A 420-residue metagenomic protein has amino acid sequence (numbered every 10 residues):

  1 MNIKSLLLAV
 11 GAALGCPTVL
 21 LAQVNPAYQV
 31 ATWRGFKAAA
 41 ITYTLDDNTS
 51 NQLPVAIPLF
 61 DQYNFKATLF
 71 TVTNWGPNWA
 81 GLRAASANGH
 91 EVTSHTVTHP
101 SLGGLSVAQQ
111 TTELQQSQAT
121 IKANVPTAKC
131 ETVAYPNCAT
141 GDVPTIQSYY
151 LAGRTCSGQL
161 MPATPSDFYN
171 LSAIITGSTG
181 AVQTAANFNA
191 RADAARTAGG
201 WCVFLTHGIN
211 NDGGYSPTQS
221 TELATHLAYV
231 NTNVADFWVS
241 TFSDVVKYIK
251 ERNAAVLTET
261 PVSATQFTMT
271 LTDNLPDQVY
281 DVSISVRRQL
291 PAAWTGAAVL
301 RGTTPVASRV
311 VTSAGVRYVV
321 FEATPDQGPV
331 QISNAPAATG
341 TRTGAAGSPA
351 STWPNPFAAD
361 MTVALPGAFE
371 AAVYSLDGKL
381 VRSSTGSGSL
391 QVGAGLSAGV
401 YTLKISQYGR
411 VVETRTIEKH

Functional and structural regions predicted by a protein language model:
M1-V24: Bacterial Sec-dependent N-terminal signal peptides
L20-P26, Q331-S348: Low-complexity, Pro/Thr/Ser/Gly/Ala-rich linker/spacer regions in secreted, extracellular modular proteins
Q23-Q52: Boundary/entry segment of secreted carbohydrate-active catalytic domains
N25-W33, A67, G76-P77, K122 (+4 more regions): C-terminal domain-boundary segment and adjacent tail
A39-I41, N51, D61-I175, L205-N210: Metal-dependent polysaccharide deacetylase catalytic core of the NodB/CE4 family, i.e., the active-site-bearing domain
S178-D193: A Trp-anchored, charged/polar loop motif used as the substrate-binding/catalytic surface of acyl/ester-handling
T312-A337: C-terminal beta-strand-rich structural cap/linker in extracellular carbohydrate-active enzymes
A337-A338, R342-H420: C-terminal outer-membrane/trafficking sorting elements
